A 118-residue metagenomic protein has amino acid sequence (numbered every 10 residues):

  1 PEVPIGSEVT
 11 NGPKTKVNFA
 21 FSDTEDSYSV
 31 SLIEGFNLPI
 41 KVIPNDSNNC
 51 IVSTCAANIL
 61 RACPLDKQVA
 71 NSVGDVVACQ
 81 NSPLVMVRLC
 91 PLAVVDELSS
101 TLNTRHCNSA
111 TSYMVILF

Functional and structural regions predicted by a protein language model:
P1-F118: Extracellular low-complexity, O-glycosylation-prone Ser/Thr/Pro/Gly-rich "stalks" and linkers flanking catalytic
